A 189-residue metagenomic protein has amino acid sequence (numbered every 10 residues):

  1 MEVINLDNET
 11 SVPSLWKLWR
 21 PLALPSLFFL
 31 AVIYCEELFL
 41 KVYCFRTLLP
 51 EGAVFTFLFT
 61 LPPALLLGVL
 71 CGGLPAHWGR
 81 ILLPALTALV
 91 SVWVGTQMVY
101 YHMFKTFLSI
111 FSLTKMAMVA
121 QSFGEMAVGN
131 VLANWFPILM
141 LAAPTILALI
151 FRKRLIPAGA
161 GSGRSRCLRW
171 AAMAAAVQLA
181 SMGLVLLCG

Functional and structural regions predicted by a protein language model:
E2-G189: Transmembrane and membrane-interface helices of multi-pass, inner-membrane envelope-modifying transferases
